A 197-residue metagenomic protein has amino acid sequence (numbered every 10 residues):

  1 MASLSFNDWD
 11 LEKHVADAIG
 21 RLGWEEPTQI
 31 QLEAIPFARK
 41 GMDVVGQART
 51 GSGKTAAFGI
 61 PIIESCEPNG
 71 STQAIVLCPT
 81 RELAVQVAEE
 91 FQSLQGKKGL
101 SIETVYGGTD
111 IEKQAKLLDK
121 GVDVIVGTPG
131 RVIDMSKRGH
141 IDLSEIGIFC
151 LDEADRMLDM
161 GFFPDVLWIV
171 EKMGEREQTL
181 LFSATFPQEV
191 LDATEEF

Functional and structural regions predicted by a protein language model:
M1-Q47: Conserved pre-motif I regulatory segment
D8, E26-P27, V76, I125 (+3 more regions): Conserved SAM-binding loop
H14-W24, G70-K137, E145-I148, L191-E196: Conserved nucleic-acid-binding Ia/Ib motif block in the N-terminal RecA-like helicase ATPase lobe
Q31, K54, Q73, R81-E82 (+4 more regions): Short, cationic motifs built from Arg/Lys/His that form the positively charged side of catalytic pockets
L32-V44, T55-N69, E82-V85, E89-L94 (+2 more regions): Walker A/P-loop NTP-binding motif
A48-S52: The conserved Walker
D142-F197: Post-DEXD/H (motif II) to motif III coupling segment of the RecA-like Helicase ATP-binding lobe
